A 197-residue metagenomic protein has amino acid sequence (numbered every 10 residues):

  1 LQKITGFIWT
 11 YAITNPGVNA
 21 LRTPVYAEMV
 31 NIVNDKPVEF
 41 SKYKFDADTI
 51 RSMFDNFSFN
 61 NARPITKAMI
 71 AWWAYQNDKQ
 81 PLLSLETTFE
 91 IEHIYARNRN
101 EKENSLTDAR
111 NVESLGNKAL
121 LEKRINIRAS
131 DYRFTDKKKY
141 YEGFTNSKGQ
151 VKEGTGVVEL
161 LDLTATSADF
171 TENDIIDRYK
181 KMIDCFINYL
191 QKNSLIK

Functional and structural regions predicted by a protein language model:
L1, R22, Y43, A62-R63 (+4 more regions): Active-site-proximal structural scaffolding
L1, T10-L21, V38, K79 (+3 more regions): Intrinsically disordered or highly flexible coil/loop and linker segments, enriched in small and charged/polar residues
L1-I65: A cross-family structural signal marking well-folded subdomains
K3, F7-Y11, E28, I32 (+6 more regions): Generic, well-ordered alpha-helical scaffold segments in large soluble proteins
L21-V25, M29, H93, G156-L160: Extended alpha-helical interface modules used as scaffolds for assembling large macromolecular complexes
N56, N111-S114, K118-K197: Long, cytosolic, alpha-helical-rich C-terminal regions that act as interaction/scaffolding modules
P64-E90: Short cysteine-rich loop/turn motifs with clustered Cys
L82-S114: Histidine-centered nuclease catalytic patch
